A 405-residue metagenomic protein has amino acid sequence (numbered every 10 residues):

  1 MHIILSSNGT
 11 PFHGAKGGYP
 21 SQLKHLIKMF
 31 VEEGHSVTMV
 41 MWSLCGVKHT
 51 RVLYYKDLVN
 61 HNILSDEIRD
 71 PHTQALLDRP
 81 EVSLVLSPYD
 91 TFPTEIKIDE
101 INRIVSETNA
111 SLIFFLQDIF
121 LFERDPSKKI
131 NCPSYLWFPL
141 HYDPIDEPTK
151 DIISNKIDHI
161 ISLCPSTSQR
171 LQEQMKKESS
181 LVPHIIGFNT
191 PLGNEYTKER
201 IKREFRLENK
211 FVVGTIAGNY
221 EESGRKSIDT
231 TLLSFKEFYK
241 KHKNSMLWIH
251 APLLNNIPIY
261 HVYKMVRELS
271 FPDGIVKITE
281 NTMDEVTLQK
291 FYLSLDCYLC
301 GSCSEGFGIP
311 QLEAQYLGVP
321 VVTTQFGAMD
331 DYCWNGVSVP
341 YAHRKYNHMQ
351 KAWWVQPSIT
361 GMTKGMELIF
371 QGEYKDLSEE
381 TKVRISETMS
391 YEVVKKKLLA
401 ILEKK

Functional and structural regions predicted by a protein language model:
M1-K56, T108, E392: N-terminal subdomain of nucleotide-sugar transferases
T50-H159, P165-R170: Extended catalytic core of nucleotide-activated donor transferases of GT-like folds
L207-K226, L232-F235, L247-W248: Conserved donor-binding/catalytic core segment of Leloir-type glycosyltransferases
I259-Q289: Nucleotide-activated donor-binding/catalytic signature segment of Leloir-type glycosyltransferases, i.e., the conserved
C303: Aromatic "clamp/platform" in nucleotide-sugar-dependent glycosyltransferases that forms part of the donor/acceptor
P320-T323, V337: Short hydrophobic beta-strand element within catalytic cores of glycosyltransferases and related nucleotide-activated
D330-L368: Change "using UDP/GDP/dTDP sugars" to "using nucleotide sugars
P357-G361, Q371-L402: A charged, aromatic-enriched C-terminal amphipathic alpha-helix characteristic of glycosyltransferases across folds
